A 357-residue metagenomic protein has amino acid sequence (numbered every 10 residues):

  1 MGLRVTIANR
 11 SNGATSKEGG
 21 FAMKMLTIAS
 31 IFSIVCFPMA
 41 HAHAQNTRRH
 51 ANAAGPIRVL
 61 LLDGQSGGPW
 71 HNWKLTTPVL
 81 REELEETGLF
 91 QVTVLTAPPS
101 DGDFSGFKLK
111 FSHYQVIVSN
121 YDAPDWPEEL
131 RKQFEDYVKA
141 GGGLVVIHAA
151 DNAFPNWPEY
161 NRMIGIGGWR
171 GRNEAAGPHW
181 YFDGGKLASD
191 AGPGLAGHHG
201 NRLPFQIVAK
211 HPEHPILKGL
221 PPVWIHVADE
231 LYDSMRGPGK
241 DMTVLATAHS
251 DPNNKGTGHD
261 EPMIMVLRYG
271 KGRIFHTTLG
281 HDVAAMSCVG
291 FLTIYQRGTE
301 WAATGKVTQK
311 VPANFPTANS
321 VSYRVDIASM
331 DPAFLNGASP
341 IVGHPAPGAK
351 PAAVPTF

Functional and structural regions predicted by a protein language model:
V5-A22: Short, Lys/Arg-enriched N-terminal segments with co-localized hydrophobic residues within the first ~10-30 amino acids
T27-P38: Bacterial N-terminal signal peptides
A40-A44: Boundary at the C-terminal end of the N-terminal hydrophobic targeting segment
N46-I57, K74, E86, T96 (+1 more regions): Extracellular ligand-binding/catalytic regions of CAZymes and related secreted enzymes and adhesion modules
N46-R48, R58-L61, Q65-F154: Helical hinge/lid and interdomain linker segments adjacent to catalytic or ligand-binding clefts that mediate domain
E85, Q91, H113, P178-G270 (+2 more regions): Catalytic beta-strand/loop cores that center a nucleophilic Ser/Cys/Thr and support acyl-enzyme chemistry
P124-P215: A glycine-rich, often tryptophan-bearing local segment used as a flexible ligand/cofactor-contacting loop or short
G143-V145, L245, F275: Structural detector of well-ordered beta-strand residues that form the stable sheet scaffold of enzyme domains
